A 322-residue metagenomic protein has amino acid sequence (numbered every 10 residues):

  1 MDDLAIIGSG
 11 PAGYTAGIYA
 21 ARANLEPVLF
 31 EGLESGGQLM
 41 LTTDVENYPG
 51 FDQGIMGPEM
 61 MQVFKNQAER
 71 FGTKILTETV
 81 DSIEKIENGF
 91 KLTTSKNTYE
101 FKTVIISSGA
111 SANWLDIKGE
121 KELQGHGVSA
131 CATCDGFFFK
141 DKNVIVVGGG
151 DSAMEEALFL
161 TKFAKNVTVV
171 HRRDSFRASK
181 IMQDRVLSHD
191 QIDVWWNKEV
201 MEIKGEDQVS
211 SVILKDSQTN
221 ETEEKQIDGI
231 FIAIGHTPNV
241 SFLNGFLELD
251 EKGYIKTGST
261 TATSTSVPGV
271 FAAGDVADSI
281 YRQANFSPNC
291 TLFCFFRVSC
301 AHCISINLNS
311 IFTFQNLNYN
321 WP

Functional and structural regions predicted by a protein language model:
D2-F71, K142, M154-K180, D250: Beta1-alpha1 glycine-rich phosphate/pyrophosphate-binding loop at the start of Rossmann-like nucleotide-binding domains
G10-P11, E34, A110-A112, D151-S152 (+1 more regions): Residue-level detector of alpha-helix initiation sites
A68-T93, T98-Y99, K162-S259, S310: A Rossmann-like FAD-binding core segment of flavoenzymes
A110-F163: Glycine-rich dinucleotide-binding loop and its adjacent helix/turn
D116, K121-F138, I234-F286: FAD-site-proximal beta/loop scaffold in flavoenzymes
M154-E156, V276-S305: A conserved FAD-binding loop/helix module that cradles the flavin
